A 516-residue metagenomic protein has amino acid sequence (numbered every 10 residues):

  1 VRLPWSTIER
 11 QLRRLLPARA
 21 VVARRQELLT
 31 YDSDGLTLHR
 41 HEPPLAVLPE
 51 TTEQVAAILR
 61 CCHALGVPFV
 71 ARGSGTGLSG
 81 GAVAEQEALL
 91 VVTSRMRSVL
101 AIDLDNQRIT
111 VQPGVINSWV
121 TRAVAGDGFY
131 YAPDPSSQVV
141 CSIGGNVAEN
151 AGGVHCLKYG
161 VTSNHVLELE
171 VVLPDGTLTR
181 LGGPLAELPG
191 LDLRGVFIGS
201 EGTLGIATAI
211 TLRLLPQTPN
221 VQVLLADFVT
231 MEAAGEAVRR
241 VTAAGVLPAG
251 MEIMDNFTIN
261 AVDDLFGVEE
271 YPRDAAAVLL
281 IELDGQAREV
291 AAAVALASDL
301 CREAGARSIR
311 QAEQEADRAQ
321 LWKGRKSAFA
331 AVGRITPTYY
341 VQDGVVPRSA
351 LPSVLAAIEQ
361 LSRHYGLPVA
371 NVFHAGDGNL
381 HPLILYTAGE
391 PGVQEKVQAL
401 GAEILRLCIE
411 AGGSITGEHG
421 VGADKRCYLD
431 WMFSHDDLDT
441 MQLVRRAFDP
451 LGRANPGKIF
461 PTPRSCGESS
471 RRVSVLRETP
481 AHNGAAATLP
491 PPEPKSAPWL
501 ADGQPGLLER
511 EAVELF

Functional and structural regions predicted by a protein language model:
V1-F516: Noncatalytic alpha-helical scaffold of FAD-dependent oxidoreductases
